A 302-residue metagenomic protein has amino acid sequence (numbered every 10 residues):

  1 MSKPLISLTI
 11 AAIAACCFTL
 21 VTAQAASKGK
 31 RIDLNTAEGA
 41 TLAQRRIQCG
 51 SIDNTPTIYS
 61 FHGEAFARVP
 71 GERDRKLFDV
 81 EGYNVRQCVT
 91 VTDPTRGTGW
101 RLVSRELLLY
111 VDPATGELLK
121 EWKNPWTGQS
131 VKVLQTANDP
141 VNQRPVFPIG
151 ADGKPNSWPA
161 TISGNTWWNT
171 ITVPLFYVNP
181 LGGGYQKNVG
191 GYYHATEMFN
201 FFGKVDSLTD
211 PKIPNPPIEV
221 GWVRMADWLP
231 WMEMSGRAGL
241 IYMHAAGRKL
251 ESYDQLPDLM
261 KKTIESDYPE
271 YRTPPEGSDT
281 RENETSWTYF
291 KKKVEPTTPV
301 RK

Functional and structural regions predicted by a protein language model:
M1-I10: Bacterial N-terminal signal peptides that target proteins for export
T9-T19: Bacterial N-terminal signal peptides
L20-A25: Sec/Tat signal peptide C-region and signal peptidase I cleavage site
A26-E106, M243-E251, Q255-K302: N-terminal segment immediately downstream of the Sec signal-peptide cleavage site in secreted/extracellular proteins
A65-T209: Predominantly extracellular/secreted and cell-surface proteins with exposed, flexible low-complexity segments
V173-K302: A eukaryote-biased signal for long
